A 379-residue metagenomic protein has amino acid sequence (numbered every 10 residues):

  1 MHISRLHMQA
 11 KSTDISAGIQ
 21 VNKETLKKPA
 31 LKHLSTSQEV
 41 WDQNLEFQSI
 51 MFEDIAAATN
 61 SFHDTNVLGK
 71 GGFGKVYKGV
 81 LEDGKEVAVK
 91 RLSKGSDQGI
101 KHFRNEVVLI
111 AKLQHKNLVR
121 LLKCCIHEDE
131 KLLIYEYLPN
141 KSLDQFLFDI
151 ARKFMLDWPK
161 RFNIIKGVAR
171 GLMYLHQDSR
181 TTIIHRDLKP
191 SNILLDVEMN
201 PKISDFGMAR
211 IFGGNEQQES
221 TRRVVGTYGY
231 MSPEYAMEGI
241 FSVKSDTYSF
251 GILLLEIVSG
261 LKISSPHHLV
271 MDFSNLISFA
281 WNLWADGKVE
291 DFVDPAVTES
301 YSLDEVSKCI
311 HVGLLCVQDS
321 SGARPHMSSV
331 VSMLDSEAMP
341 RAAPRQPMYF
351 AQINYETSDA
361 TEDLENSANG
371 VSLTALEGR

Functional and structural regions predicted by a protein language model:
H2-R379: Conserved eukaryotic protein kinase-like
